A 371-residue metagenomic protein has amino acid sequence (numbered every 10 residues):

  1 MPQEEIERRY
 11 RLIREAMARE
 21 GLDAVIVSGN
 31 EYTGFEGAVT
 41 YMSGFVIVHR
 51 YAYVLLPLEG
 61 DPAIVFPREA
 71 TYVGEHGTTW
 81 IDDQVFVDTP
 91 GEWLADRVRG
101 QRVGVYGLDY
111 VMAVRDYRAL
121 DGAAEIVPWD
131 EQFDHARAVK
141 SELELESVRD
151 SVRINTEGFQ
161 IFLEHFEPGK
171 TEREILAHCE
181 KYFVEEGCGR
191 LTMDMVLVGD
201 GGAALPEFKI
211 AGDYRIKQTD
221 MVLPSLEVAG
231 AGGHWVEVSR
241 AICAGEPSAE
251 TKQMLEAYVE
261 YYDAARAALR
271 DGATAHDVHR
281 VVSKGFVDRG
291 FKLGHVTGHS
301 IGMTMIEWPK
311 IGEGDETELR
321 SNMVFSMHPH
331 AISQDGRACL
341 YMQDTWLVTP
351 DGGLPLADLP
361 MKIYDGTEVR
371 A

Functional and structural regions predicted by a protein language model:
M1-A371: Active-site neighborhoods and metal-handling regions in enzymes and metal-associated proteins
